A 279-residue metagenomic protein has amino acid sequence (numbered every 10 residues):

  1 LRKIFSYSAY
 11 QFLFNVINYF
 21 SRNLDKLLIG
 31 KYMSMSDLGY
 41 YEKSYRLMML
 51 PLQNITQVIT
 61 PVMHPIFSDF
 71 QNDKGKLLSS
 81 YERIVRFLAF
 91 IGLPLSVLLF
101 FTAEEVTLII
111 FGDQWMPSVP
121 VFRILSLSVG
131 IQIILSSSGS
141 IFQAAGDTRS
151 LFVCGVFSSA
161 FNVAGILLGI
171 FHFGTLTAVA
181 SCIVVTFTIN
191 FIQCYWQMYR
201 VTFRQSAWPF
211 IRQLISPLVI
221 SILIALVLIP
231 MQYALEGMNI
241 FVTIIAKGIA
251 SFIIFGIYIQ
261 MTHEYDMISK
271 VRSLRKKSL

Functional and structural regions predicted by a protein language model:
L1-N23, L27, V62-S79, R200-I215 (+1 more regions): Interhelical loop/hinge segments that connect adjacent transmembrane helices in multipass membrane
K3, Y7-Y19, N23, L27 (+11 more regions): Residue-level signature of transmembrane alpha-helical cores of multipass secondary-active transporters and flippases
K3-Y7, Q11, I29-M49, L78-S79 (+2 more regions): Interfacial/gating helices of multi-pass transporter permease domains
F14, N18, R22, Y45 (+5 more regions): Short runs within selected transmembrane alpha-helices of multi-pass transporters and secretion channels
Y19-L50, P65-D69, E104-Q114, Y233: Helix-terminus/linker motif at the lipid-water interface of multi-pass membrane proteins
S44, M48-G92, G139-A144: Helix-loop junctions and terminal segments of transmembrane helices in multi-pass membrane transport/translocation
S79-I133, A160-F171, I222-P230: Alpha-helical transmembrane segments of multi-pass membrane transport and lipid-handling proteins
Q205, F210, L228-L279: Membrane-proximal transmembrane or re-entrant/amphipathic helices at the cytosolic face
